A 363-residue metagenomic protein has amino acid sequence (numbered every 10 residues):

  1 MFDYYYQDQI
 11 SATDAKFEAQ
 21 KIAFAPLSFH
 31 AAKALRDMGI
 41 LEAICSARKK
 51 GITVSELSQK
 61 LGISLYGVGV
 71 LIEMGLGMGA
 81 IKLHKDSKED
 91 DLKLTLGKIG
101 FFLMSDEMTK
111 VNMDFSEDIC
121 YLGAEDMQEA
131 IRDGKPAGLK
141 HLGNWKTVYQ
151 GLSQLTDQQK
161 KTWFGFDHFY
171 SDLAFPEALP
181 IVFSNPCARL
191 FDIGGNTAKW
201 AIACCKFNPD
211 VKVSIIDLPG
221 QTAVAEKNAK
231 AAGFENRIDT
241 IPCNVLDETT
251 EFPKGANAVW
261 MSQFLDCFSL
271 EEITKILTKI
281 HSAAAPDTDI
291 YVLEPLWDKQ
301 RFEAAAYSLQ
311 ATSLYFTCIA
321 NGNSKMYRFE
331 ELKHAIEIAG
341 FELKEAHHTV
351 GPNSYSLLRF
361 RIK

Functional and structural regions predicted by a protein language model:
M1-L83, S184, R189-K363: Alpha-helical subdomain
Y4-I10, A15-K49, Q59-K60, L65-A188: Conserved Class I S-adenosyl-L-methionine-dependent methyltransferase catalytic core
